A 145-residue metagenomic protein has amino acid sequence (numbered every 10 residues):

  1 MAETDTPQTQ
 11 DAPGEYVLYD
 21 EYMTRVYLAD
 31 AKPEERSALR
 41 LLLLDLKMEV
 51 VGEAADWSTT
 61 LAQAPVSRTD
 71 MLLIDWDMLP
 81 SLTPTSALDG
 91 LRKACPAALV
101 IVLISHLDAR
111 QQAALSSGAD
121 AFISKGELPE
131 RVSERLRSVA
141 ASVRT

Functional and structural regions predicted by a protein language model:
M1-E35, E130-T145: Non-catalytic signal-transmission and effector/linker regions of two-component phosphorelay proteins
P33-G52: Two-component/phosphorelay signaling modules centered on CheY-like receiver
A55-M71: Acidic, metal-coordinating helix/loop segments flanking the phosphotransfer/catalytic sites of two-component signaling
P65-S67, L91-A97, S117: Conserved phosphotransfer cores of two-component systems
L72, V100, F122-I123: Two-component signal transduction core modules
L73-L91, L107: Conserved phosphotransfer microenvironments
A97-A109: A short, hydrophobic beta-strand element within the central beta-sheet of small alpha/beta folds
H106-I123: Alpha4 helix (beta4-alpha4-beta5 surface) of REC/receiver domains from two-component response regulators
